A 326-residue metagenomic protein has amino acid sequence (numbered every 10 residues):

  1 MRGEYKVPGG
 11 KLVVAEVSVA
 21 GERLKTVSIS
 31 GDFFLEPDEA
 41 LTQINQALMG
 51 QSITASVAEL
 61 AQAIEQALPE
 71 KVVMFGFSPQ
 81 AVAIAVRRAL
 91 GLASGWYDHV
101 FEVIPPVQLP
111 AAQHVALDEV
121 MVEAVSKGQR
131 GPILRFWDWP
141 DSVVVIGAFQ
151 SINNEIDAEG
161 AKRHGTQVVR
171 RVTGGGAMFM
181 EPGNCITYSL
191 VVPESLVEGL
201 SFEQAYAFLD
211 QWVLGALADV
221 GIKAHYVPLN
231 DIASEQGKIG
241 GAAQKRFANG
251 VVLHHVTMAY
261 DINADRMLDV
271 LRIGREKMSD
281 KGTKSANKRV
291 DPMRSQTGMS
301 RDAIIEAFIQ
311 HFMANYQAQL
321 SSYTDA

Functional and structural regions predicted by a protein language model:
M1-P8, L12, V73-E159, R163 (+2 more regions): Active-site loop/lid in soluble adenylation, ligation, and acyl-transfer enzymes
M1-R23, Y226-A233, G237-A242, A326: Structured beta-strand/loop patches that form or line metal/cofactor-binding pockets in enzymes
V7, V14, S28-S30, V227-L229 (+2 more regions): A structural signal for small-residue-enriched, beta-sheet-centric alpha/beta enzyme cores and oligomeric scaffold folds
L12-L92, M293: Active-site- and interface-proximal helix/loop "cap" or "latch" segments in soluble metabolic and energy-transducing
G31-L35, V192-E198, Q296-M299: A generic structural motif
G176-L196, M278-R294: Residues forming anionic-ligand binding surfaces in small-molecule and nucleic-acid pockets of primarily soluble enzymes
C185-E235: Contiguous, small/hydrophobic- and glycine-enriched helical/loop subdomains that border and often "cap" functional
